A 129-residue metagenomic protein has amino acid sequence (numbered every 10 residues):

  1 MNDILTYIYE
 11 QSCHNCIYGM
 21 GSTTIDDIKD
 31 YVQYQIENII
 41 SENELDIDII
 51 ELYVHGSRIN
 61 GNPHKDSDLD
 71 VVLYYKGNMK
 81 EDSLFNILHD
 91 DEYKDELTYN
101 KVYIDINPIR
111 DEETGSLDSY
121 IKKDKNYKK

Functional and structural regions predicted by a protein language model:
I4-S67, Y74-K129: Catalytic core of pol beta-like nucleotidyltransferases
